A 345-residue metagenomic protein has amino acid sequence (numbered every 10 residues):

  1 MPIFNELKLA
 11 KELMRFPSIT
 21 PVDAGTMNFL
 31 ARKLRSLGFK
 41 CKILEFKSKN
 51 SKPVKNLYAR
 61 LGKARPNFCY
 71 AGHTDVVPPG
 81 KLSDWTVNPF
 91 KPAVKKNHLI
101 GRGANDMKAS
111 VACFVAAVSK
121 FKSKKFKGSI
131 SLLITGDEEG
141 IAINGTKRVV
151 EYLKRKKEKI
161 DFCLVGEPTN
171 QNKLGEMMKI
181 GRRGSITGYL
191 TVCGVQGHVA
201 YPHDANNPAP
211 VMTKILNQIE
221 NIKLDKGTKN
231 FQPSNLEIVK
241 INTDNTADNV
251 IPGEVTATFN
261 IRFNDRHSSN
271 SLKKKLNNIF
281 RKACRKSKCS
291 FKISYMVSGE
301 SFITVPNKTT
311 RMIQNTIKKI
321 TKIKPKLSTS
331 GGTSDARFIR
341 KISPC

Functional and structural regions predicted by a protein language model:
M1, S36, T169-K173, I180 (+1 more regions): Metal-dependent amide/peptide-bond hydrolase catalytic core, centered on the "pita-bread" metallohydrolase fold
M1-G80, E254-T258, L272-K275: N-terminal helical capping/dimerization or prosegment-like subdomains of hydrolases acting on amide or phosphate bonds
I19, D75, E139, T169-N170 (+1 more regions): Catalytic metal-binding/acid-base residues of hydrolase active sites
C41, A59, P92-V94, I238-I241 (+1 more regions): A structural signal for short hydrophobic beta-strand segments in well-ordered beta-sheet cores
K42, C69, S131-L133, K292: A structural signal for isolated positions on well-ordered beta-strands in alpha/beta enzyme cores
E45, I134, Y295-V297: Residue-level recognition of beta-strand->loop/alpha-helix junctions
N67-S131, R155-K156: Active-site metal-coordination/substrate-binding segment of hydrolases, especially metallo-dependent peptidases
A109-V118, K122-Q218, T228: Fold-level recognition of mixed alpha/beta catalytic cores in primary-metabolism enzymes, strongest
